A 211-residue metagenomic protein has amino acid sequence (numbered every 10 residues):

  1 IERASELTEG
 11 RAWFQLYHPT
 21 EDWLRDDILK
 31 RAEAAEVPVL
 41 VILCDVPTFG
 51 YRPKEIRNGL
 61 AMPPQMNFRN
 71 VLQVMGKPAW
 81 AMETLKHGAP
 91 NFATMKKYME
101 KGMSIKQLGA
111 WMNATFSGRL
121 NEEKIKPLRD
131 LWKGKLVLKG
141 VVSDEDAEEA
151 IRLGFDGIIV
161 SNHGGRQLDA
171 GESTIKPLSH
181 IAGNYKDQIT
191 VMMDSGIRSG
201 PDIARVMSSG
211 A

Functional and structural regions predicted by a protein language model:
R3-L7, T20-M193, G200-A211: Alpha/beta enzyme core
L7-Q15: Long, hydrophobic, well-ordered secondary-structure blocks that form the structural core and pocket-lining surfaces
